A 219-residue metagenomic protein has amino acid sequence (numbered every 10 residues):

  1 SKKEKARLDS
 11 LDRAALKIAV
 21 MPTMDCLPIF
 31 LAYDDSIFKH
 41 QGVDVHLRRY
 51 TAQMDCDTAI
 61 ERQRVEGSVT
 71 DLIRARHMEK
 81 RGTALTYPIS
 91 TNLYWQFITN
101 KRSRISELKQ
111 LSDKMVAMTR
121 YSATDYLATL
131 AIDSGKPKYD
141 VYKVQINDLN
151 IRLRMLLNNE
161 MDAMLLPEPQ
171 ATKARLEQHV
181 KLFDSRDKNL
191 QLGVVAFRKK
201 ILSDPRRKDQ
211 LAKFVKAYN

Functional and structural regions predicted by a protein language model:
E4-I146, M155, D162-E168, K181-S185 (+1 more regions): Short, glycine-/small- and polar/acidic-enriched structural segments that line small-molecule recognition paths
L72-I73, K143-V144, D148-N219: Pocket-lining segment of extracytoplasmic ligand-binding domains
